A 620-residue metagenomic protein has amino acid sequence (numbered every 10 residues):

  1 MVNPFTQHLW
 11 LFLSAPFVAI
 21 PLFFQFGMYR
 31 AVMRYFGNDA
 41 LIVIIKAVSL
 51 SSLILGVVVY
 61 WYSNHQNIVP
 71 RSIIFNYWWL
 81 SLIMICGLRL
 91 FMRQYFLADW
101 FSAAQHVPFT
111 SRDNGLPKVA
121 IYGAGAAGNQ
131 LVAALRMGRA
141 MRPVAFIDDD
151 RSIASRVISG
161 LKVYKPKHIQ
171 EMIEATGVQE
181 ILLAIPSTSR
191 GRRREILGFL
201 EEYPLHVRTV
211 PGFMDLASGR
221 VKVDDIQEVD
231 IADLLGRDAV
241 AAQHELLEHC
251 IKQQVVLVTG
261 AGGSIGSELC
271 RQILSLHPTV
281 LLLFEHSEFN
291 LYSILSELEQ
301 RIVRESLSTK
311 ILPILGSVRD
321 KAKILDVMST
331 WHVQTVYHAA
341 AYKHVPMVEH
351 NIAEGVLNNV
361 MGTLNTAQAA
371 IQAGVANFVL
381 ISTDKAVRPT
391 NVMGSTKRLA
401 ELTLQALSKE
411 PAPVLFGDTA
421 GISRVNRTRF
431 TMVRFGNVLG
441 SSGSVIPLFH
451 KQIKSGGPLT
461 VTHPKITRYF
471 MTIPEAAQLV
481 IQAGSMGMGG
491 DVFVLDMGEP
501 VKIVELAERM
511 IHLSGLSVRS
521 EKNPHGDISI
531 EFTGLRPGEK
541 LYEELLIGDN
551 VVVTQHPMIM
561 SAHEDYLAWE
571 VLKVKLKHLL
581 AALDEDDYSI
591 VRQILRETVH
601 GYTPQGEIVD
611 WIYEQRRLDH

Functional and structural regions predicted by a protein language model:
M1-N3, F96-S218, H286-L295, V303 (+2 more regions): A solvent-exposed beta-alpha-beta segment
M1-T110, N114, V157, L183 (+2 more regions): Signature of alpha-helical transmembrane segments in polytopic membrane proteins
F101, L161, P166-K167, R193-V255 (+2 more regions): Flexible, Lys/Arg-rich cytosolic regulatory linkers and terminal tails that connect or flank
R194-R208, V280-S287, T330, T335 (+1 more regions): NAD(P)-cofactor binding segment of oxidoreductase domains
D224-E228, A232, G236-H332: N-terminal Rossmann/SDR dinucleotide-binding element
A241, L246-C250, A406-H620: Strand-loop microenvironment adjacent to phosphate/nucleotide-handling motifs in alpha/beta enzyme folds
P313, G355, F430-V433: Hydrophobic/aromatic anchor residues within beta-strands of the central parallel beta-sheet of Rossmann-like
H338, Y342-V345, E349-E401, A406-L407 (+1 more regions): Conserved Rossmann-fold NAD(P)-dependent oxidoreductase catalytic core, especially the SDR/UDP-sugar
